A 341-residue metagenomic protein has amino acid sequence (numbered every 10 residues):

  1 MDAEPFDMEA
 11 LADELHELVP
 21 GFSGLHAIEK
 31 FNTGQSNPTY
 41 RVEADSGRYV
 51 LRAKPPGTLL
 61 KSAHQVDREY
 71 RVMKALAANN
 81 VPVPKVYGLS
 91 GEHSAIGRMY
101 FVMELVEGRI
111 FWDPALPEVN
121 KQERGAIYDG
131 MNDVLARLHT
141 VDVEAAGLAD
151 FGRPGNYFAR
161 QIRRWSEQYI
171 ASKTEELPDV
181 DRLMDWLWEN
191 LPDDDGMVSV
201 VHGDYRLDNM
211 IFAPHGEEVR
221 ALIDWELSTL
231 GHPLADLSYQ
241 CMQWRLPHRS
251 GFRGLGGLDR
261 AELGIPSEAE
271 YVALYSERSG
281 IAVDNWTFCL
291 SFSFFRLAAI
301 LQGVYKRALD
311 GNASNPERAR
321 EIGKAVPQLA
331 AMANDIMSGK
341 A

Functional and structural regions predicted by a protein language model:
M1-F22: Juxta-kinase regulatory segment immediately upstream of eukaryotic protein kinase catalytic domains
A27-V200, A213-G216: ATP-binding pocket architecture of kinase catalytic cores
G152-R153, I281-S293: All-alpha amphipathic helical-bundle segments outside canonical DNA-binding/catalytic cores that form hydrophobic
V200-H202, L207: Catalytic-loop of the protein kinase fold
I223-S228: Activation of the activation-loop gatekeeper triad in protein kinase-fold domains
A235-S279, S293-G311: Active-site activation/catalytic loop segments of kinase-like enzymes and analogous catalytic loops in related
I281-N285, A299-A341: Helical subdomain adjoining the active site within ATP-dependent kinase catalytic cores
